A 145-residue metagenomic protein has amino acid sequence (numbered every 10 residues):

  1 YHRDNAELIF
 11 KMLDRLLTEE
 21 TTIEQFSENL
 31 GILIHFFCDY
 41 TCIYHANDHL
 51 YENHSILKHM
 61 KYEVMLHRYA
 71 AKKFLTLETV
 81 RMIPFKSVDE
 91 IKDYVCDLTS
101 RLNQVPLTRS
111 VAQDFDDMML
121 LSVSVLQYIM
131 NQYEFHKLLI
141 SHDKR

Functional and structural regions predicted by a protein language model:
Y1-R145: N-terminal leader/auxiliary helical segments
